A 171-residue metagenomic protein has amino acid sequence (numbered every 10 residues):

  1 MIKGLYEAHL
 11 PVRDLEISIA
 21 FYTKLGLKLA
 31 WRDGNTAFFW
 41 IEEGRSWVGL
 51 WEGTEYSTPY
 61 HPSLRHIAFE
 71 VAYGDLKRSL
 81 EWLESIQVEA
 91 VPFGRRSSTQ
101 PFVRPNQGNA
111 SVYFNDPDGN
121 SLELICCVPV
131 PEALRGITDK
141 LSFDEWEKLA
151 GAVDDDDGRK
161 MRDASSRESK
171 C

Functional and structural regions predicted by a protein language model:
K3-E7, P62-H66, N109: Short, solvent-exposed beta-strand edge segments and adjacent coil->beta transition regions
H9, E52-T54, G94: Short, well-ordered turn and helix-capping elements at secondary-structure junctions
R13-E16, A68-S121, V128-R135, D139-C171: Vicinal oxygen chelate
T23, C126-V128: Short beta-strand segments enriched in hydrophobic/aromatic residues within well-folded beta-rich domains
T23-A30, V88: Conserved acetyl-CoA-binding loop of GNAT-fold acetyltransferases
K28-S63, Y73, N106-Q107, N115 (+1 more regions): Conserved short beta-strand elements that form part of the metal-binding/catalytic scaffold of enzyme active sites
